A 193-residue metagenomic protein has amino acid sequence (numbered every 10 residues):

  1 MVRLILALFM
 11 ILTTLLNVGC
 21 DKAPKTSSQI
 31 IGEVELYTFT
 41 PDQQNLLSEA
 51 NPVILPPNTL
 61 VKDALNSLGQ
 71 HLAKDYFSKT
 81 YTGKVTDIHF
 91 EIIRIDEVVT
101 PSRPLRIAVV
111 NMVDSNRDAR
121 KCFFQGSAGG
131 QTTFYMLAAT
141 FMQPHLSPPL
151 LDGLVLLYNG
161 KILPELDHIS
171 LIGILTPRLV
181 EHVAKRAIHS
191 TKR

Functional and structural regions predicted by a protein language model:
M1-L4: Positively charged n-region of N-terminal signal peptides that target proteins for export
A7-L15: Bacterial N-terminal signal peptides
G19-R193: Bimodal "functional hotspot" detector
